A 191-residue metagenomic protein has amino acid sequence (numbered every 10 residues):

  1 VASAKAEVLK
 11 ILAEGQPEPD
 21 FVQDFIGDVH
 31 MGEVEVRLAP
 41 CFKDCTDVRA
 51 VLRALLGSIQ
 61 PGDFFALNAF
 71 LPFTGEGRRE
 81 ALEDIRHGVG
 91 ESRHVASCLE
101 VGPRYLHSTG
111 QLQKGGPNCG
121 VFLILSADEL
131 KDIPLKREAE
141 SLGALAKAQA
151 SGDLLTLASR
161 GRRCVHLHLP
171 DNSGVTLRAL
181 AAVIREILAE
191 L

Functional and structural regions predicted by a protein language model:
V1-L191: NAD(P)-dependent dehydrogenase/reductase Rossmann-like domain
